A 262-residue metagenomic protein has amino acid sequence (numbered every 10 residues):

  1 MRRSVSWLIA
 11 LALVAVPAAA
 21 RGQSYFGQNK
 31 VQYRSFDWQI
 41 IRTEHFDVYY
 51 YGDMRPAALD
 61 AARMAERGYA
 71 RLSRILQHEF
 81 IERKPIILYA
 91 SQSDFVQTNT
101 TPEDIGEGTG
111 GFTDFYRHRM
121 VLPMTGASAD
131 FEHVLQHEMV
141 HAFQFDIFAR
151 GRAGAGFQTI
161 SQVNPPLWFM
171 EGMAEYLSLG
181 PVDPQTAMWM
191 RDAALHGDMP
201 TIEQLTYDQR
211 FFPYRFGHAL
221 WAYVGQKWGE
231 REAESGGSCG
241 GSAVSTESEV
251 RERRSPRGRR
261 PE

Functional and structural regions predicted by a protein language model:
M1-L8: Bacterial N-terminal signal peptides that target proteins for export
A15-P17: N-terminal signal peptide c-region/cleavage motif recognized by signal peptidases
G22-P166, D183-P184, L205: Juxtacatalytic substrate-recognition/specificity segment
Y25-R42, T206-F212, S235-E262: Beta/coil-rich, acidic/histidine-enriched accessory regions frequently appended to metallopeptidases
A62-Y69, S73, E132, Q136 (+6 more regions): Extracytoplasmic/secreted envelope proteins and their assembly/folding machinery, especially bacterial periplasmic
R152-A174, R191, F216, L220: The catalytic-center signature of Zn2+-dependent metalloproteases
P165, Y176-M199, E230-G237: Short helix/loop segments within enzyme catalytic domains that coordinate or immediately flank catalytic cofactors
P200-H218: Catalytic-site signature segments of enzymes, centered on catalytic residues
